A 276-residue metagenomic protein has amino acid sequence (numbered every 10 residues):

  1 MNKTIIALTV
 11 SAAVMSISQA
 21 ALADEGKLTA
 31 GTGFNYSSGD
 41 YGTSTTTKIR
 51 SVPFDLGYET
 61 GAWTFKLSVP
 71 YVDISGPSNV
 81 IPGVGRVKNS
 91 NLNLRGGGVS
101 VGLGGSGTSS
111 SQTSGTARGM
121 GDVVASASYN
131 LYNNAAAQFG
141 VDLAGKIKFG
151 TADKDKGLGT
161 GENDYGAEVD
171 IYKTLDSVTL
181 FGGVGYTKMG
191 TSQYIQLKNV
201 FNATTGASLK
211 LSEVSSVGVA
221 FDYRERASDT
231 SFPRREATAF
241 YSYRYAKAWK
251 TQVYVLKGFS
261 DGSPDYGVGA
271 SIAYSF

Functional and structural regions predicted by a protein language model:
M1-T29: Cleavable N-terminal export/targeting peptides
L22-D155, T160-M189, K210-Y254, G262-D265 (+1 more regions): Transmembrane beta-barrel domains of Gram-negative outer membranes and organellar outer membranes
E168, V200-T204, G269: A general structural signal for well-ordered alpha-helical packing
L197-A203, P233-A237: Charged helix-capping and loop-helix junction motifs
A207: Class I S-adenosylmethionine-dependent transferase superfamily signal
